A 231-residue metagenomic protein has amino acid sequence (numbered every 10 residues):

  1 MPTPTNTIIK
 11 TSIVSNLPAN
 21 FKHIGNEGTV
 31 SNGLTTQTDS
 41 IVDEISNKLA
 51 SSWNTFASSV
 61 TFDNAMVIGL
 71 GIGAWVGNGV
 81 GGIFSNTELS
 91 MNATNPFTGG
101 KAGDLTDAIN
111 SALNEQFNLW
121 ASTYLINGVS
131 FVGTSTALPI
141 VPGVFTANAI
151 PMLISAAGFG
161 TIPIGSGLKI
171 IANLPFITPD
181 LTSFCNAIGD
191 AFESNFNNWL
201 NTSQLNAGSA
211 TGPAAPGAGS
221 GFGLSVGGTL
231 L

Functional and structural regions predicted by a protein language model:
M1-L231: Extracellular "spike/adhesin" assembly and maturation modules and analogous cytosolic coiled-coil scaffolds
